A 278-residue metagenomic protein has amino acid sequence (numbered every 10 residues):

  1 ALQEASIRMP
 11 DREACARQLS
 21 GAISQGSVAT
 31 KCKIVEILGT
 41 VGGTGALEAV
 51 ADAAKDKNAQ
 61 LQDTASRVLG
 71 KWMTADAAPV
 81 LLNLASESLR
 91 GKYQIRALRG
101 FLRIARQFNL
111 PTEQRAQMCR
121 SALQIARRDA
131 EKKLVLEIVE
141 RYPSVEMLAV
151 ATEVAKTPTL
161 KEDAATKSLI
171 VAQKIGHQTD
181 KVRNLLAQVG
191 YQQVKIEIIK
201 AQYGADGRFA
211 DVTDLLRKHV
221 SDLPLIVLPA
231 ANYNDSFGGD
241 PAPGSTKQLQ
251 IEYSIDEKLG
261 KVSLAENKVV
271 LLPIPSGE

Functional and structural regions predicted by a protein language model:
A1-R8, I37-T40, T44, V68-K71 (+5 more regions): Core register positions within helices of long alpha-helical scaffolds
P10-S24, C32, G43-K55, D63 (+5 more regions): Amphipathic alpha-helical scaffolding segments comprising HEAT/armadillo-like alpha-solenoid repeats
R12, Q94, T112, D129-K132 (+2 more regions): Solvent-exposed, acidic/flexible segments
G26-S27, K57-N58, L89-R90, R127-R128 (+1 more regions): Short inter-helical turns and helix N-cap capping residues of alpha-solenoid HEAT/ARM repeat scaffolds
A126-R128, Y142-V145, D163: Long beta-sheet-rich domains in secretory-pathway and surface-associated proteins
E153, T157-R183, D256: Extended, hydrophobic interaction surfaces within ordered domains
Y191-E278: Extracellular, modular beta-sheet/disulfide-rich ectodomains of secreted and cell-surface proteins
